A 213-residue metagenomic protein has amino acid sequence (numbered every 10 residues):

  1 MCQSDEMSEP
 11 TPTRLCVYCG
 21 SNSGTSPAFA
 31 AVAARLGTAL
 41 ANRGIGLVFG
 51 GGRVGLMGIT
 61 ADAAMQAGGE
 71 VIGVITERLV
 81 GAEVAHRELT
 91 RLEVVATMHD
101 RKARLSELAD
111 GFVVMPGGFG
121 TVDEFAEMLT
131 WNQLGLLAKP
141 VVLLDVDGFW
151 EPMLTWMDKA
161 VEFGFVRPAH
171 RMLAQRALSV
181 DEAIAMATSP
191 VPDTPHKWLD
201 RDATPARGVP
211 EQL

Functional and structural regions predicted by a protein language model:
C2-L108, G148-M186, V191-L213: A cross-family phosphate/adenosyl-ligand binding-site feature
T11, G135-L137: Short loop/turn segments at connectors of secondary-structure elements within structured domains
G51, I75, V95-T97, M115-G117 (+3 more regions): Short beta->alpha connector loops at strand-helix junctions that form conserved, small/polar/Pro-enriched
R101-G135, V142, D193-D202: Active-site/ligand-binding-proximal alpha/beta "capping" segment
G118-G120, L134, D147-F149, V180-D181: Short acidic/polar capping segments at secondary-structure boundaries
